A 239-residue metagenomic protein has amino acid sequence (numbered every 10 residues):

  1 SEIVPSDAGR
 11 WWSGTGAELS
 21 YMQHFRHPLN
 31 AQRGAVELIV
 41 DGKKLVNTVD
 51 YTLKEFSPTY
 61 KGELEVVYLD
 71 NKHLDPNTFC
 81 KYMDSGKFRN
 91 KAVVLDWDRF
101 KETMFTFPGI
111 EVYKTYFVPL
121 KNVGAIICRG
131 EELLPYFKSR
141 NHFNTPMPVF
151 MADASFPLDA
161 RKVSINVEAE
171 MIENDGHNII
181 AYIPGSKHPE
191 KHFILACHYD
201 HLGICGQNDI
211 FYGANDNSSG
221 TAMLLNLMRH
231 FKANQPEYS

Functional and structural regions predicted by a protein language model:
S1-A92, D96-M104: Noncatalytic luminal/extracellular "stalk/propeptide" segments of secretory-pathway proteins
E2, W11, N226-N234: Structured segments of extracytoplasmic/periplasmic soluble domains in secreted or envelope-associated proteins
S13-T15, A31-Q32, K101-I110, L134-S139 (+1 more regions): Extracytoplasmic/secreted cell-surface and envelope-processing proteins
P58-C80, R129-G213, R229-Y238: Soluble metallo-hydrolase cores and metallopeptidase-like ectodomains found primarily in the secretory/periplasmic
C80-F88, Y113-V123: Mature extracellular/periplasmic domains of secretome proteins
F88-A92, N122-A125, P189-F193, Y238-S239: Loop/turn elements at helix/coil->beta-strand transitions in domains of secreted/extracellular proteins
D96, F117-E131, F150-A154: A generic structural motif
A214-L227: Active-site alpha-helical elements of protease catalytic centers
